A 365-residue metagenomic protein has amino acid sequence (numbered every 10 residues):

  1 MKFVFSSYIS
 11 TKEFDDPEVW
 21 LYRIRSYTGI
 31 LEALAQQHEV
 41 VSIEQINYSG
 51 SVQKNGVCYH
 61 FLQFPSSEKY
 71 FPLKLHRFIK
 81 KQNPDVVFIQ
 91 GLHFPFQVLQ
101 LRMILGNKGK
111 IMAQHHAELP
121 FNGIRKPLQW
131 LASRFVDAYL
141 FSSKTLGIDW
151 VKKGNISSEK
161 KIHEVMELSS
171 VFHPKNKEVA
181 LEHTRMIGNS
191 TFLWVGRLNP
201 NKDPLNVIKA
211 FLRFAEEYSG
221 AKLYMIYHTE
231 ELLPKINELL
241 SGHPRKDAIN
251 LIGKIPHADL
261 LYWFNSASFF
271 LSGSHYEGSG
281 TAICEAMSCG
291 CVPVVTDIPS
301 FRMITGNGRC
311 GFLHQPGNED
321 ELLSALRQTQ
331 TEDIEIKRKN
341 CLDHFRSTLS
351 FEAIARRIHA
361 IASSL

Functional and structural regions predicted by a protein language model:
V4, H183-K202, I208-F211, Y224: Conserved donor-binding/catalytic core segment of Leloir-type glycosyltransferases
I46-S49, G123, F135-K161, S169-V171: A short, active-site helix/loop in glycosyltransferases that binds the activated sugar's phosphate group
V195, K222-I236, G253: Glycosyltransferase donor-sugar binding loop
I236-I255: Nucleotide-activated donor-binding/catalytic signature segment of Leloir-type glycosyltransferases, i.e., the conserved
K254-I255, Y262-A267: Short alpha-helical donor nucleotide-sugar binding micro-motif in glycosyltransferases
H275: Aromatic "clamp/platform" in nucleotide-sugar-dependent glycosyltransferases that forms part of the donor/acceptor
V292-V295: Short hydrophobic beta-strand element within catalytic cores of glycosyltransferases and related nucleotide-activated
N307-G308, F312-E319, R327-D333: Conserved acidic donor-binding segment of nucleotide-sugar-dependent glycosyltransferases
